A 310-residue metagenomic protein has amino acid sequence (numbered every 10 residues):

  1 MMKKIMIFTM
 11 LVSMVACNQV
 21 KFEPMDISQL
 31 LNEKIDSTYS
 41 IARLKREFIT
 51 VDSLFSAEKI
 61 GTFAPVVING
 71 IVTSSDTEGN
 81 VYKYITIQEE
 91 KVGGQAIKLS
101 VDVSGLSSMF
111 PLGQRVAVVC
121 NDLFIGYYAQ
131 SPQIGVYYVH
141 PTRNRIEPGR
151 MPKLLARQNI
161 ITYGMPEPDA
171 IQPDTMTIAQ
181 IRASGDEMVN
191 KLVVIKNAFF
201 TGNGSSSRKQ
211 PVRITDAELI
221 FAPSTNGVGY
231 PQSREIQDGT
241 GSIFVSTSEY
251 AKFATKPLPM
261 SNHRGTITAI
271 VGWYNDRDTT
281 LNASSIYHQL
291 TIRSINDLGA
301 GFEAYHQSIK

Functional and structural regions predicted by a protein language model:
M1-I5, N18-Q19: Positively charged n-region of N-terminal signal peptides that target proteins for export
I5-M6, I236: Small/flexible residues
S13-A16: C-terminal motif of bacterial Sec signal peptides marking the signal peptidase cleavage site
N18-Y82, T86-R115, V119-K310: OB-fold nucleic-acid-binding modules
